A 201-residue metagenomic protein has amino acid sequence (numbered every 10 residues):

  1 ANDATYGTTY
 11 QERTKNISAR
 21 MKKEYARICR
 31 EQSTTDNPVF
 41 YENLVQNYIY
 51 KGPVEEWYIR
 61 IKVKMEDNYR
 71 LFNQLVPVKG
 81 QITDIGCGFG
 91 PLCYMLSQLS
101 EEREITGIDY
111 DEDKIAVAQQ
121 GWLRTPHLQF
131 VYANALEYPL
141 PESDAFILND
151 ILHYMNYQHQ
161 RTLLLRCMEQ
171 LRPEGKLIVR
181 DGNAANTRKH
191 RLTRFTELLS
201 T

Functional and structural regions predicted by a protein language model:
N2-G52: N-terminal, positively charged/glycine-rich alpha-helical extensions of SAM-dependent methyltransferases
Q46-E66: Class I SAM-dependent methyltransferase Rossmann-like catalytic core, especially the SAM/SAH-binding loop
K62-V78: Conserved alpha-helix/loop element of class I SAM-dependent methyltransferases that forms part of the SAM/SAH-binding
G88: Conserved glycine-rich SAM-binding loop
P91-L128, Y132-L136: Class I SAM-dependent methyltransferase SAM/SAH-binding core
I147: A conserved beta-strand element that flanks and buttresses the S-adenosyl-L-methionine
R161-P173: A short glycine-rich, Lys/Arg-flanked "PGG" loop and its adjoining helix->strand segment in the class I
R180-T201: C-terminal alpha-helical "lid/dimerization" subdomain adjacent to the S-adenosyl-L-methionine
